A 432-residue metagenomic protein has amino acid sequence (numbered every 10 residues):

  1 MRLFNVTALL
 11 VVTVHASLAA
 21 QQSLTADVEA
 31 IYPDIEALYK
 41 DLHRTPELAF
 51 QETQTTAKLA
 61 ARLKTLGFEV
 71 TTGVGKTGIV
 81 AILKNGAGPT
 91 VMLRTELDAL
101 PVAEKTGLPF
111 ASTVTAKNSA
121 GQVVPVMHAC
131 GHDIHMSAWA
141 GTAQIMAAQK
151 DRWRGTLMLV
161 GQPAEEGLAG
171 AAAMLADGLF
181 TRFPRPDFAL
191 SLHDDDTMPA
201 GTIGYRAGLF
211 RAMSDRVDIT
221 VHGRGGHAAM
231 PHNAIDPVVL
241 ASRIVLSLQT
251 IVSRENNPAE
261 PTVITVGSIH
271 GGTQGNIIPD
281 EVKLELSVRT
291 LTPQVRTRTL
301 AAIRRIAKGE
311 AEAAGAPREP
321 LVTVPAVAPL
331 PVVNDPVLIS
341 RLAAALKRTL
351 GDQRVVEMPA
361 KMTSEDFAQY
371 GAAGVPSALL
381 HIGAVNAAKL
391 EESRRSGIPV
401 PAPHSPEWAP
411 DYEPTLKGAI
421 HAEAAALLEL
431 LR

Functional and structural regions predicted by a protein language model:
N5-H15: Bacterial N-terminal signal peptides
A16-A20: Sec/Tat signal peptide C-region and signal peptidase I cleavage site
Q21, V239-R432: Metal-dependent amide/peptide-bond hydrolase catalytic core, centered on the "pita-bread" metallohydrolase fold
Q21-H128, D133-G141, I145-G155: Acidic/His- and Gly-rich active-site-bordering loop/insert found across diverse amide/peptide-bond hydrolases
I31-I35, Y39, H43-P46, F50 (+10 more regions): Sec/Tat-exported extracytoplasmic proteins
L42, A81, L93, H132 (+8 more regions): Divalent metal-coordination and catalytic microenvironments
V80, T115-M127, D133-I134, M146 (+1 more regions): Histidine/acidic-residue-rich, glycine-tolerant segments that coordinate divalent metal ions
